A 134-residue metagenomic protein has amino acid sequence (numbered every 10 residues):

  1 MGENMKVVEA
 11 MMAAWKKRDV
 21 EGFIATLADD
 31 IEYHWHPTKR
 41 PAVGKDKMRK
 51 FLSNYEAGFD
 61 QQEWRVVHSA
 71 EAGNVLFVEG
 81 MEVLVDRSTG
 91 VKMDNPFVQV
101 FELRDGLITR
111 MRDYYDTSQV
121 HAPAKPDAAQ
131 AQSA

Functional and structural regions predicted by a protein language model:
M1-T26, L107, K125-A134: Short, low-complexity N-terminal intrinsically disordered segments enriched in polar/charged residues
E21-N74: A solvent-exposed, acidic/Ser-Thr-rich amphipathic alpha-helical stretch
Q61-W64, E79, M93-Q99: Short, surface-exposed coil-to-beta transition loops
G73-E82: A short hydrophobic beta-strand element
E82-L84, L103: Hydrophobic beta-strand positions in extracellular immunoglobulin-like domains
L84-K92: Short, cysteine-centered beta-strand-loop-beta hairpins and adjacent loop/turn segments enriched in charged/polar
V100-A122: Short beta-strand edge/turn micro-motifs at domain boundaries
